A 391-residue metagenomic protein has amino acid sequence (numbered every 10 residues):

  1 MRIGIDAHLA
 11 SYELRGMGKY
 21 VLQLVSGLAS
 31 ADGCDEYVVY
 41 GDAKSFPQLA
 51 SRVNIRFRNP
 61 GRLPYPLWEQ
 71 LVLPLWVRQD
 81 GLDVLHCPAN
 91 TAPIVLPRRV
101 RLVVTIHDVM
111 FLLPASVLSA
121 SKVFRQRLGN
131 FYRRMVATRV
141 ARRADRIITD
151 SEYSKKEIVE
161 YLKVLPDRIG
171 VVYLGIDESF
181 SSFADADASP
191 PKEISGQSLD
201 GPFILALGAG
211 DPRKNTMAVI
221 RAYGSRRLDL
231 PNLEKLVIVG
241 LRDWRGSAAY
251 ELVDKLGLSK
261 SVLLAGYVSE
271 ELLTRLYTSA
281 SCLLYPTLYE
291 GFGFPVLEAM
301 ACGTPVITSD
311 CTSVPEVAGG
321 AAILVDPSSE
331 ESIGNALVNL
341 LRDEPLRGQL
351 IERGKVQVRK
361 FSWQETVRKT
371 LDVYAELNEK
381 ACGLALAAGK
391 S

Functional and structural regions predicted by a protein language model:
M1-S391: Carbohydrate transferase catalytic cores enriched for Leloir-type hexosyltransferases
